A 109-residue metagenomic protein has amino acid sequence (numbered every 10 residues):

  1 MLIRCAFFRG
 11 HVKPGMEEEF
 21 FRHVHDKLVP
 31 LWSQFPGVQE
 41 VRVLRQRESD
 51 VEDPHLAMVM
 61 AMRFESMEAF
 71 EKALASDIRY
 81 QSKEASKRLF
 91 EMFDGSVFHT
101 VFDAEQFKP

Functional and structural regions predicted by a protein language model:
L2-G10: Active-site-flanking beta-strand signature of metal-NTP-handling nucleotidyl enzymes and homologous cyclase-like
R9-K13, R63-E65: Solvent-exposed residues in well-ordered beta-strands and their adjoining turns, especially edge/terminal strands
P14-F20, E68-K72: Short, conserved charged micro-motifs
V24-L28: The catalytic Nudix box helix
S33-F35, Q39, D53-A57, A61-T100: An amphipathic, aromatic/His-enriched active-site/gating alpha helix that lines ligand/cofactor pockets
R45-R47, V101-E105: A general secondary-structure junction signal
E48-H55, F107: Acidic pyrophosphate-coordinating catalytic loop
